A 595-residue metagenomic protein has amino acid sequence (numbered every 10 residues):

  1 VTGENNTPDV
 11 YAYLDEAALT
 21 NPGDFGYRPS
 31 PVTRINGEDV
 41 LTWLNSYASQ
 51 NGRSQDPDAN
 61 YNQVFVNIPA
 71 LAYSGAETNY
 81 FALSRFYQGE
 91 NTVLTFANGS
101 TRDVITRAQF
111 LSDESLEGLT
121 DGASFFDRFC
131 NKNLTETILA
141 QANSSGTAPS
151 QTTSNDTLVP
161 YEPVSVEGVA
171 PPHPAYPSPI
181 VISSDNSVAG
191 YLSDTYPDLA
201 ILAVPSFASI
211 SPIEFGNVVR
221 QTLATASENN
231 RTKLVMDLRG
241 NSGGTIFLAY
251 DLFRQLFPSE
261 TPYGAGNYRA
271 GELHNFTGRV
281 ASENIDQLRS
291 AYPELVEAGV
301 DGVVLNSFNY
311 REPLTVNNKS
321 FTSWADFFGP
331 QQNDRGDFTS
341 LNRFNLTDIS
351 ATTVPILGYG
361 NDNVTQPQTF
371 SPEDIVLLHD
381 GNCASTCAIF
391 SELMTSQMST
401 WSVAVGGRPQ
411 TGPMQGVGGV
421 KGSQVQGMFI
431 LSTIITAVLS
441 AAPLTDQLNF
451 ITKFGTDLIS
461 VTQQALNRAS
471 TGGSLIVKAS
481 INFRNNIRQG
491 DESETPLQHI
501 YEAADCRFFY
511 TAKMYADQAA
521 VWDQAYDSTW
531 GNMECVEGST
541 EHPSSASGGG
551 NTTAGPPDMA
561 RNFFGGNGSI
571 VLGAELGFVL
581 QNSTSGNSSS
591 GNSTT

Functional and structural regions predicted by a protein language model:
V1-L234, L238-L305, N309-Y310, G407 (+6 more regions): Flexible, low-complexity junctional segments that flank or bridge functional domains
F247-Y515: Conserved acidic, small-residue-rich alpha-beta core segments centered on
T452-T595: Extracellular low-complexity, O-glycosylation-prone Ser/Thr/Pro/Gly-rich "stalks" and linkers flanking catalytic
